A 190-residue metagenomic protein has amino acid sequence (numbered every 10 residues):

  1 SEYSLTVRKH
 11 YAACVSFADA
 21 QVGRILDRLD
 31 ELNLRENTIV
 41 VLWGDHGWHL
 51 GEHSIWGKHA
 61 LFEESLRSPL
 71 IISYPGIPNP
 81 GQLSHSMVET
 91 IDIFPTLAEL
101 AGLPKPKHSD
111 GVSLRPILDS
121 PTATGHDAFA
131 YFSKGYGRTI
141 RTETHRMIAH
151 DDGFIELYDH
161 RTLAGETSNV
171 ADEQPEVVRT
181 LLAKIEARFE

Functional and structural regions predicted by a protein language model:
S1-C14, G57, I77-V88, L100-K105 (+1 more regions): Active-site rim elements
S1-T38: A long, amphipathic alpha-helix that forms part of the scaffold/cap immediately adjacent to metal-dependent active
V15-A18, V22, I39-G44, L70-I72 (+2 more regions): Beta-strand elements within well-structured catalytic alpha/beta cores of enzymes that handle phosphate/sulfate esters
Q21-R28, L32, T96, L100 (+2 more regions): Short alpha-helical functional segments enriched in proximate histidine and acidic residues
D27-Q82, E89: Histidine-centered active-site microenvironments of extracellular/periplasmic hydrolases and transferases
E31-L34, A123, D172: Secondary-structure boundary motif
H46-E52, N79, E89-F94, A98-T162 (+2 more regions): C-terminal cap/loop subdomain of S1 sulfatases and analogous C-terminal strand-loop tails that border
